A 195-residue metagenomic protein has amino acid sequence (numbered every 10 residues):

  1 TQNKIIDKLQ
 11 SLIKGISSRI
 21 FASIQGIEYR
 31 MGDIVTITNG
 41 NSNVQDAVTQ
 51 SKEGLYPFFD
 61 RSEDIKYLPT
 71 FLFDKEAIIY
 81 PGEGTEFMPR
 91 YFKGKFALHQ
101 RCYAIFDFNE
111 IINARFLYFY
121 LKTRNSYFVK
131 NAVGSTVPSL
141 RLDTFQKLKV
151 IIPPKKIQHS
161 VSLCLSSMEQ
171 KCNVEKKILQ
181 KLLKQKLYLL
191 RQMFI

Functional and structural regions predicted by a protein language model:
T1-I27, K149-I195: Amphipathic alpha-helical coiled-coil/heptad-repeat segments
K8-G15, R19-S42, T49-S62, K155: Non-catalytic DNA-recognition/assembly elements of restriction-modification systems
I20-F21, A104-N113, N125-K130, P138-S162 (+1 more regions): Proline-centric
D33, F116-F119, K147, S160-V161 (+1 more regions): Short, solvent-exposed alpha-helical surface patches in well-structured domains
V35-T38, L121, M193: Hydrophobic aliphatic residues
I37, T123, C164-S167: Residues within well-ordered alpha-helical secondary structure of globular protein domains
V44-V48, K130-V133, K176-Q180: A short, aromatic/hydrophobic, helix- or strand-capping loop or linear motif that either lines the entrance/gate
D60-R124, V133-F145: A short beta-sheet element
